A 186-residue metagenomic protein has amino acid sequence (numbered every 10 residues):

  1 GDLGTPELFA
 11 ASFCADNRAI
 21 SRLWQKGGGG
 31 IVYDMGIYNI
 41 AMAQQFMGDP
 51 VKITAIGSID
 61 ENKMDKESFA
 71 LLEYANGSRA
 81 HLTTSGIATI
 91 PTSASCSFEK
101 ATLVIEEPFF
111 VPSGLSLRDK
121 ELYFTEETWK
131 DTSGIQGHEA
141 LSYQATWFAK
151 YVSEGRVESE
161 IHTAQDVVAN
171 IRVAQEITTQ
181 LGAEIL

Functional and structural regions predicted by a protein language model:
G1-I56, E61: Predominantly a Rossmann-like dinucleotide-binding segment in NAD(P)-dependent oxidoreductases
S12-N17, I59, G86, F109 (+2 more regions): Short, flexible active-site-adjacent loop segments at beta-strand->alpha-helix junctions, enriched in small/polar
S21-G28, Y123-D131: Short glycine/proline- and charge-enriched loop/turn segments that cap or connect secondary-structure elements
G29, T132-I135, R156-S159: Active-site rim elements
M35-Y38, Y143, Q165, A169: A generic structural signal for residues located within well-ordered alpha-helices of large catalytic or ligand-binding
I37-G114, A140, T146-E154: Contiguous beta-strand/loop segments that form the cofactor/metal-binding neighborhood of enzyme cores
A75, W147-L186: C-terminal helix-rich "cap/oligomerization" subdomain common to oxidoreductases
T132-T146, H162: Active-site loop of classical SDR/Rossmann-like NAD(P)-dependent oxidoreductases, centered on the catalytic Tyr-X3-Lys
